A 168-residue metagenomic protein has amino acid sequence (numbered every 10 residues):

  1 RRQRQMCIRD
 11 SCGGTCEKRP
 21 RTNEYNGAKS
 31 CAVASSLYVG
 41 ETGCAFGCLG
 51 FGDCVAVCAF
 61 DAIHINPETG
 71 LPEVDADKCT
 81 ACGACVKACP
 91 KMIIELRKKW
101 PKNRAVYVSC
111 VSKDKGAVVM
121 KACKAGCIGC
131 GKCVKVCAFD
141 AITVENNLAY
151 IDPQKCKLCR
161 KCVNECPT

Functional and structural regions predicted by a protein language model:
Q3-I8: Short, small-residue-biased leader/transition segments that mark boundaries at the very start of proteins
R9-K18: Small-residue-enriched alpha-helical segments and adjacent helix-cap loops that form tight helix-helix packing
P20-A59, I63: Glycine-rich active-site/cofactor-binding loop and its immediate structural neighborhood
K29-V33, V74-A76, K102-V108, V144-N146 (+1 more regions): Short cysteine/histidine-rich metal-coordination sites, predominantly Zn2+-binding motifs
C48, G126-I128, C156: Short Cys/His-rich zinc-binding micro-motifs
D53-E73, A84-P101, A122-I128, K132-Y150 (+1 more regions): Iron-sulfur cluster-binding cysteine motifs and their immediate structural context in ferredoxin-like electron-transfer
R97-G116: Solvent-exposed, charged amphipathic helical/linker segments at domain boundaries
